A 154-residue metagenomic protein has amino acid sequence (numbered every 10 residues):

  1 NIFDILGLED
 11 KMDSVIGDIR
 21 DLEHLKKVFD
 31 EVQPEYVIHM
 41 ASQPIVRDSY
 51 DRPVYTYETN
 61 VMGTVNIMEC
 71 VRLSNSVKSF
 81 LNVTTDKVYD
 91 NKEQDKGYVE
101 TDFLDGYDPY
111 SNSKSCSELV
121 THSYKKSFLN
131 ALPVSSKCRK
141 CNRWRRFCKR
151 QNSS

Functional and structural regions predicted by a protein language model:
N1-R139, W144: N-terminal Rossmann-like NAD(P)+-binding domain of SDR-like oxidoreductases, especially those catalyzing
T64, N152-S154: Amphipathic alpha-helical segments in well-structured domains
S135, K149-Q151: Conserved loop-to-helix N-cap of the C-terminal "lid" that shapes the substrate pocket in Rossmann-like
